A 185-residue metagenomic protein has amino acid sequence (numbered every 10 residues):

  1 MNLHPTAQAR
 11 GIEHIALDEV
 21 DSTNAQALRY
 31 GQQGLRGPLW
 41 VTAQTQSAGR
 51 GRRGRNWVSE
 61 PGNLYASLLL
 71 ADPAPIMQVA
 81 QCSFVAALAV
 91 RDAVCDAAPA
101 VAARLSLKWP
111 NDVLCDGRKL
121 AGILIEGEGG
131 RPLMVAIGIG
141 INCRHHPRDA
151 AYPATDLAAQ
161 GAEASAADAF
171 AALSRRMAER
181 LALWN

Functional and structural regions predicted by a protein language model:
M1-A100, R104: N-terminal lobe of the biotin/lipoate ligase/transferase fold
A7-E13, A74-R104, C115-N185: Long, positively charged amphipathic alpha-helical accessory segments at protein N-termini or as interdomain linkers
